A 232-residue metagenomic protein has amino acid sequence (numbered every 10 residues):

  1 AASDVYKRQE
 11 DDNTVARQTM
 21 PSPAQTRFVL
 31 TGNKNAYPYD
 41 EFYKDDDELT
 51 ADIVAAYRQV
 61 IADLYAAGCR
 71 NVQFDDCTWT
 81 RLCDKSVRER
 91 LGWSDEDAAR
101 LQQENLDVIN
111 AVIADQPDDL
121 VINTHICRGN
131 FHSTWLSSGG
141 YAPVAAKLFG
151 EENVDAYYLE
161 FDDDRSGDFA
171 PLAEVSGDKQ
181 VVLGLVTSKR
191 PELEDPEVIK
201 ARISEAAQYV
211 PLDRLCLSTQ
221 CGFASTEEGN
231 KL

Functional and structural regions predicted by a protein language model:
A2-Y6: Short, small-residue-biased leader/transition segments that mark boundaries at the very start of proteins
R8, L64, T124, L148 (+1 more regions): Conserved, mostly hydrophobic/aromatic
D12-A16, G68-N71, P117-I122, N153-D155 (+2 more regions): Short, well-ordered coil/turn segments that N-cap beta-strands
T19-E41, A67-R100, H125-H132, S218-C221: Active-site-proximal loop/short-helix segments that contain or immediately flank catalytic acid/base residue(s)
Y37-R58, R90-I113, P143-F149: Acidic, His- and aromatic-enriched active-site or binding-groove loops in soluble protein domains that engage sugars
C83-A98, F131-Y141, F169-V175, D195-P196 (+1 more regions): Short glycine/threonine-rich loop-to-helix capping motif typified by GTGT followed within a few residues by an Asp-Pro
E96-N105, A111-D164: Long, well-ordered mid-to-C-terminal structural blocks that present hydrophobic/aromatic surfaces
P143-L232: Catalytic-face loop-and-helix region of soluble metabolic enzyme cores
